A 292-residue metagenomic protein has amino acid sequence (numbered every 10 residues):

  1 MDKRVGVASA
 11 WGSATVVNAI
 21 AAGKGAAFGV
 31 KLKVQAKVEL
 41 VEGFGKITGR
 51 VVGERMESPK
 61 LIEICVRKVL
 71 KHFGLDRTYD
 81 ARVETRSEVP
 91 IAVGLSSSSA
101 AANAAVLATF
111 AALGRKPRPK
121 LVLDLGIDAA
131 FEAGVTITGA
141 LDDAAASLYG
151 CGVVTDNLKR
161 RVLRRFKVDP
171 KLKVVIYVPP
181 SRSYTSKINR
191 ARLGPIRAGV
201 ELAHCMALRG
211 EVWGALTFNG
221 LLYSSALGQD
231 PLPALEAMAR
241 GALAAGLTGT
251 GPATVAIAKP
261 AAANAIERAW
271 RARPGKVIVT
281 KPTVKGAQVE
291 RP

Functional and structural regions predicted by a protein language model:
M1-V93, A269, T283-G286, R291-P292: ATP-binding N-lobe of GHMP and related small-molecule kinases
D2, A8-S9, N18-A19, A27-V30 (+5 more regions): Solvent-exposed alpha-helices and their adjacent loops that cap or buttress functional pockets in soluble metabolic
G6-V7, R161-P292: C-terminal nucleotide
R67-K71, A104-G114, C205, L221: Short glycine/serine- and small hydrophobic-enriched flexible loop segments
F73-D80, T109-G126, A265-W270: Phosphate-handling active-site elements
L95-P119, L148-G150: DPxDG-like acidic metal-binding loop motif
K120-R164: Alpha/beta catalytic cores of group-transfer enzymes, especially the acyltransferase/condensing modules of polyketide
